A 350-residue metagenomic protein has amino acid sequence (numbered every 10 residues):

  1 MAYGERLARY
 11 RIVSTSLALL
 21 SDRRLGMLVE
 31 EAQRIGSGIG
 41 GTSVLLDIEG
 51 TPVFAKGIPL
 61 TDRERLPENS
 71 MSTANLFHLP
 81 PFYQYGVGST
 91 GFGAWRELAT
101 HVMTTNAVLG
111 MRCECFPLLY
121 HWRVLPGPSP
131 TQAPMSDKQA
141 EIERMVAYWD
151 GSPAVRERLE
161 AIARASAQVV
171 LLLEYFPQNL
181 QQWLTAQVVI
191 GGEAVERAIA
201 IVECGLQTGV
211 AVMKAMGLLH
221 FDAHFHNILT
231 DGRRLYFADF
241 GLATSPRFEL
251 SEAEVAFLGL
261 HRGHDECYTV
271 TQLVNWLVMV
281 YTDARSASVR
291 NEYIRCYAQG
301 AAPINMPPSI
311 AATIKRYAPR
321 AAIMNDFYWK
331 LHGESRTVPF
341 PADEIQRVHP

Functional and structural regions predicted by a protein language model:
M1-I35: Juxta-kinase regulatory segment immediately upstream of eukaryotic protein kinase catalytic domains
Y3-G4, L66-E68, A74, R234 (+1 more regions): N-terminal low-complexity, intrinsically disordered segments
M27-V170: Conserved ATP-binding subdomain of kinase catalytic cores across diverse folds
L60, L125, Q178, D231 (+2 more regions): Activation segment
N106-R112, I190-E193, V278-T282: Alpha-helix termini
L125-M216, P246-E249, A256-G259, G263 (+3 more regions): ATP-dependent phospho-/nucleotidyl transfer catalytic cores
A215-F225, T230: Catalytic-loop of the protein kinase fold
Y236, F240-E344, V348: C-lobe/activation-segment region of protein kinase-like
